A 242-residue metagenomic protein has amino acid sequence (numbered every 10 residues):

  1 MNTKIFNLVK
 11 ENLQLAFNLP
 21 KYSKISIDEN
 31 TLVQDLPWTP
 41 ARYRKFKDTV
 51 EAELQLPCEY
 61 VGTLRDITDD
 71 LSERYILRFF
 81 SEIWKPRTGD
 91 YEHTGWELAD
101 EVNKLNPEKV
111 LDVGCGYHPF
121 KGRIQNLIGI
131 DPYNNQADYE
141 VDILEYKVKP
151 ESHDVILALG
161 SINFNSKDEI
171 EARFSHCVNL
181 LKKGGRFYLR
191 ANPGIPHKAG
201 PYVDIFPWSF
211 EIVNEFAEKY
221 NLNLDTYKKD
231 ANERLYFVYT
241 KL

Functional and structural regions predicted by a protein language model:
M1-I25, K45: Thiotemplate assembly-line natural product biosynthesis machinery
L13, W38-A41, S72-K147, R186-L242: Class I (Rossmann-like) S-adenosyl-L-methionine-dependent methyltransferase catalytic domain, capturing the SAM-binding
K21-L36: Short, surface-exposed beta-strand segments enriched in small/polar/acidic residues
A41-R65: Phosphopantetheinylated carrier protein domains
L144-I156: A short acidic, Gly/Pro-enriched loop at the edge of an enzyme's catalytic core that lines a small-molecule cofactor
V155-E169: A short SAM/SAH-binding and catalytic strip from SAM-dependent methyltransferases
E171-K183: A short glycine-rich, Lys/Arg-flanked "PGG" loop and its adjoining helix->strand segment in the class I
